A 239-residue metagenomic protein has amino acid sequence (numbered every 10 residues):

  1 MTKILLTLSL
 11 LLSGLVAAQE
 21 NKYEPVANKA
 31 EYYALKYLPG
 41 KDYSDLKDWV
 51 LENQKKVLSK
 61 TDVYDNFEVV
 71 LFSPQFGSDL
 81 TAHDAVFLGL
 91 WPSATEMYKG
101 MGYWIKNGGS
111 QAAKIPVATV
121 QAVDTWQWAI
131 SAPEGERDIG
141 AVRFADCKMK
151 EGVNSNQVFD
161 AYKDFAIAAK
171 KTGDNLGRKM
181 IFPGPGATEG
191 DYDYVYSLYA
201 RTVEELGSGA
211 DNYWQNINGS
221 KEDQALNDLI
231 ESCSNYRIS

Functional and structural regions predicted by a protein language model:
M1-L8: Sec-dependent signal peptide recognition, specifically the positively charged N-region followed immediately by
S9-A18: Hydrophobic h-region of N-terminal signal peptides that target proteins for export in Gram-negative bacteria
A18-S239: Short S/T/G/P-rich N-terminal loop/turn motif that feeds into the first structured element of a domain
